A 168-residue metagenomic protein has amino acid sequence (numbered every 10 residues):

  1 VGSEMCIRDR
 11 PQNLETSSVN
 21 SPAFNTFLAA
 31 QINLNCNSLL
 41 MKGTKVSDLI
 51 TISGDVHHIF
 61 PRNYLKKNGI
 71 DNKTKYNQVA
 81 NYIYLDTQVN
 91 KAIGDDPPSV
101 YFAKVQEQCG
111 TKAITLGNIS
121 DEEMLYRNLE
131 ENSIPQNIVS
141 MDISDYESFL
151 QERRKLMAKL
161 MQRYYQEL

Functional and structural regions predicted by a protein language model:
V1-C6: Short, small-residue-biased leader/transition segments that mark boundaries at the very start of proteins
R8-A23: Solvent-exposed, charged helical/coil patches that constitute nucleic-acid or partner-interaction surfaces
P22-D55, F60, D86: Short cysteine-rich loop/turn motifs with clustered Cys
V46-N81, P97: Histidine-centered nuclease catalytic patch
S53, P98-F102, E122, R154: Alpha-helix initiation and N-capping motif
Q78, Y82-E107: Short Cys/His-centered divalent metal-binding micro-motifs
I114-L168: C-terminal, well-folded lobe of enzymatic/effector domains
